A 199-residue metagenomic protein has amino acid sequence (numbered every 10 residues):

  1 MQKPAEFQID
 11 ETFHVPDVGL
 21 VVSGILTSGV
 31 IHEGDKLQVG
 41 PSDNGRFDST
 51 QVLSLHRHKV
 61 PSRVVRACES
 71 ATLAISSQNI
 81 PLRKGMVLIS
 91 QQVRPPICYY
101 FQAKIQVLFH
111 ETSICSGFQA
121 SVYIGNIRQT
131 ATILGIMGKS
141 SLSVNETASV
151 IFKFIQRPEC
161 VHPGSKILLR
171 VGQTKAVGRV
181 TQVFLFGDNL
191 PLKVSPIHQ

Functional and structural regions predicted by a protein language model:
M1-E111: Conserved catalytic-core segments of large NTP-driven translation/proteostasis enzymes
S76-Q199: C-terminal effector modules of nucleic-acid-centric enzymes and ribosome-associated factors
